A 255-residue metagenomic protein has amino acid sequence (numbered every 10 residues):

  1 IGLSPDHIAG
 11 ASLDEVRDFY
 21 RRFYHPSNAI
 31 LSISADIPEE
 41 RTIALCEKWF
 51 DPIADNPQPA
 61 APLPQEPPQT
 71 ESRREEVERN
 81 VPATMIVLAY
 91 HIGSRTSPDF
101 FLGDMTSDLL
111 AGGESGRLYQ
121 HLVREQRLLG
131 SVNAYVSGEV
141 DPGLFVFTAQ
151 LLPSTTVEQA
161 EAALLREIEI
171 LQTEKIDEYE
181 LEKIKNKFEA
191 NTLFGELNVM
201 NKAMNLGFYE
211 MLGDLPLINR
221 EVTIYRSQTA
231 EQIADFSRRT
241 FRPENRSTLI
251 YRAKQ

Functional and structural regions predicted by a protein language model:
I1-D6, N28-S34, T84-S94, Q120-S227 (+1 more regions): M16 family metallopeptidases and their MPP-like homologs
Y20: Conserved, carboxylate-rich catalytic/transport cores that coordinate ions
H25-P26, I30-S94, G195, P243 (+1 more regions): An aromatic/glycine/proline-enriched structural segment found at the starts of mature extracellular/organellar domains
L88, P98-L110, L118-Q120: Active/ligand-binding-proximal structured segments within catalytic/core domains that scaffold catalytic residues
A230-R238: Low-complexity, intrinsically disordered Gly/Pro/Thr-rich segments
